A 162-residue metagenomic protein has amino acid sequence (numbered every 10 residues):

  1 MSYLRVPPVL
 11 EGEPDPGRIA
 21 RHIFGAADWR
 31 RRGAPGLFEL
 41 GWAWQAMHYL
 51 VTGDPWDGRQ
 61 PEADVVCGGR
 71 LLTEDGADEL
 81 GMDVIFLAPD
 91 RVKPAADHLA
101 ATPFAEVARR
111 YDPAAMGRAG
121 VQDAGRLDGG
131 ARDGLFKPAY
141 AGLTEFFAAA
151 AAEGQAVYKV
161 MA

Functional and structural regions predicted by a protein language model:
M1-P138, G142-E145, A149: Acidic (Asp/Glu-rich) sequence patches and key acidic residues that form negatively charged surfaces used
G134, Y158-A162: A contiguous, surface-oriented mixed alpha/beta subdomain in the mid-to-C-terminal portion of proteins that forms
A149, Q155-Y158: A hydrophobic membrane-anchoring alpha-helix module
